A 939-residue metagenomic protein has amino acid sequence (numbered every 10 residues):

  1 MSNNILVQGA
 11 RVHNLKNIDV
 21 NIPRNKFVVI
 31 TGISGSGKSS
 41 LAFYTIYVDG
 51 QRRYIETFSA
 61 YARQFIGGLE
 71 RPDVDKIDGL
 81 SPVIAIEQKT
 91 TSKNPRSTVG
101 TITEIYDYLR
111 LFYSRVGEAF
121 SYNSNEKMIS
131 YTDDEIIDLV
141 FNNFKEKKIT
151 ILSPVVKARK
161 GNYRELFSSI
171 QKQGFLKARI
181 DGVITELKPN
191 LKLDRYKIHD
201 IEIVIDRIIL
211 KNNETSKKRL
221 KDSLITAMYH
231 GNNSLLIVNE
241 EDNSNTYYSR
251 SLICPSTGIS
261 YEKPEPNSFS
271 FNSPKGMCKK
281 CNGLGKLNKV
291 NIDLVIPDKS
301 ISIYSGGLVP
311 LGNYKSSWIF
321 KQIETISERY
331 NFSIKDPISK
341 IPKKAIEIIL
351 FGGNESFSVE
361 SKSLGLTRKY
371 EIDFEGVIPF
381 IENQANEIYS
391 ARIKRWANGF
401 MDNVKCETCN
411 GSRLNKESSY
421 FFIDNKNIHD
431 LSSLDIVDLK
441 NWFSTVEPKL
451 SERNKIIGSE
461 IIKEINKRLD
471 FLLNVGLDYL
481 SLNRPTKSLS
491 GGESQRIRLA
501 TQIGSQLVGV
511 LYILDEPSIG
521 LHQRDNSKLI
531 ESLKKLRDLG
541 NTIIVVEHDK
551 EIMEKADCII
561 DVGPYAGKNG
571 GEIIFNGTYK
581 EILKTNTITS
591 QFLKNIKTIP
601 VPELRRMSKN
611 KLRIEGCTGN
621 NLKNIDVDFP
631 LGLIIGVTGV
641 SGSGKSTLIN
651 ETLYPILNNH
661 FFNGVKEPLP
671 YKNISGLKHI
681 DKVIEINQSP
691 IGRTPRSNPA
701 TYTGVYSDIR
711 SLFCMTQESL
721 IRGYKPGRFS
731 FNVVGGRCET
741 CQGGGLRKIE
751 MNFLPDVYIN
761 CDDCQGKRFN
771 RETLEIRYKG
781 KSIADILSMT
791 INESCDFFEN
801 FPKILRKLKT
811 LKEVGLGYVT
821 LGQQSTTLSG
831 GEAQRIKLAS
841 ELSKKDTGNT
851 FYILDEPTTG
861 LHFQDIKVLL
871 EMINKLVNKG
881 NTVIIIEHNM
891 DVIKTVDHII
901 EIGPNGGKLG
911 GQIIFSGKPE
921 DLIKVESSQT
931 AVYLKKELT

Functional and structural regions predicted by a protein language model:
M1-T939: Conserved phosphate-binding elements of NTP-dependent enzyme cores
